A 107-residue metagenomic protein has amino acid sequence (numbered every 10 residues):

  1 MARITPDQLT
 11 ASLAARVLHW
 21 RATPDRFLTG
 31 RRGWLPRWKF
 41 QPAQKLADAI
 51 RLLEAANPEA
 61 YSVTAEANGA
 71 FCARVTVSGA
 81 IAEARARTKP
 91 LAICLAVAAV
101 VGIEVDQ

Functional and structural regions predicted by a protein language model:
M1-I4, L91, L95-Q107: Short intrinsically disordered terminal tails
A2-I4, Q8-E83, D106-Q107: N-terminal segment of the canonical double-stranded RNA-binding domain
R85-L91: Short Cys/His-based metal-binding microdomains
